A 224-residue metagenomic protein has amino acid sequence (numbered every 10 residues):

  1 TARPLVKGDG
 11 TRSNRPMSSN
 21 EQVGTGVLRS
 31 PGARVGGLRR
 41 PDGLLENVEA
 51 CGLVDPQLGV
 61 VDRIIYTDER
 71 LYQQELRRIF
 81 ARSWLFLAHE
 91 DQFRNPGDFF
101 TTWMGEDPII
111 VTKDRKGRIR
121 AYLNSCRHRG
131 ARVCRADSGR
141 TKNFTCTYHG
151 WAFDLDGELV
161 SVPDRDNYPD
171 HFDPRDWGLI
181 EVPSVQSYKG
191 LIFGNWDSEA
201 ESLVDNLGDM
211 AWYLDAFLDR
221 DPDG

Functional and structural regions predicted by a protein language model:
R3, K7-R118, A152-G224: Rieske [2Fe-2S] iron-sulfur-binding subdomain
D98-T147: Glycine-rich active-site/cofactor-binding loop and its immediate structural neighborhood
